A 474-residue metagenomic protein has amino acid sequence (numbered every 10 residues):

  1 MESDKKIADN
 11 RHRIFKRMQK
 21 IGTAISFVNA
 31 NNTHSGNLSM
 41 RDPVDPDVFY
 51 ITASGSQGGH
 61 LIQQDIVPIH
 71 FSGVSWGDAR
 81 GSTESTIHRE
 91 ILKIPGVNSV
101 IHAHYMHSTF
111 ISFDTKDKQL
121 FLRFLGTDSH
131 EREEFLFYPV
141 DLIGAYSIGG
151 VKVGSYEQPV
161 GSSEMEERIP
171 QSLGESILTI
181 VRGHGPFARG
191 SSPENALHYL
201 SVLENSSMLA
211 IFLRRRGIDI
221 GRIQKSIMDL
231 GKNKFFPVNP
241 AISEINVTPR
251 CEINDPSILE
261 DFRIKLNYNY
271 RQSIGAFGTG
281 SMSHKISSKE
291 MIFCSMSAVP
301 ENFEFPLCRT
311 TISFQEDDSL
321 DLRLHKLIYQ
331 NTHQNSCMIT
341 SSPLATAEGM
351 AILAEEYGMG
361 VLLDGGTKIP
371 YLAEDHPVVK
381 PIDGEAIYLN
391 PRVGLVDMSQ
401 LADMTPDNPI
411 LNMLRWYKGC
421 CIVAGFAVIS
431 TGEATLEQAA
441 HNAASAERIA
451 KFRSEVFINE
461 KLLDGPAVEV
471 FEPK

Functional and structural regions predicted by a protein language model:
M1-K474: Glycine-rich flexible loops
